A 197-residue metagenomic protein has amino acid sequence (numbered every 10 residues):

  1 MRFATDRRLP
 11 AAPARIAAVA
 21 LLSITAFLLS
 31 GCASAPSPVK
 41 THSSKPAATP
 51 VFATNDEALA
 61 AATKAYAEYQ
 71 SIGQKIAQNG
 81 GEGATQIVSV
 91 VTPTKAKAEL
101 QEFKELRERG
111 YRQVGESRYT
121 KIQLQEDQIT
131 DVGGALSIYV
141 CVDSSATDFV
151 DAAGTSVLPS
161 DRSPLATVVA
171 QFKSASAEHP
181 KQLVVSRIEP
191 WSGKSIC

Functional and structural regions predicted by a protein language model:
F3-A20: Bacterial N-terminal signal peptides that target proteins for export
F27-G31: C-terminal motif of bacterial Sec signal peptides marking the signal peptidase cleavage site
A33-P36: Bacterial signal peptide processing site
K40-S44, A48: Extracellular mucin-like PTS domains
A47-S117: Core segments of small alpha/beta cavity-forming domains
V88-C197: Structured, amphipathic secondary-structure segments that form assembly/contact surfaces in multi-subunit
